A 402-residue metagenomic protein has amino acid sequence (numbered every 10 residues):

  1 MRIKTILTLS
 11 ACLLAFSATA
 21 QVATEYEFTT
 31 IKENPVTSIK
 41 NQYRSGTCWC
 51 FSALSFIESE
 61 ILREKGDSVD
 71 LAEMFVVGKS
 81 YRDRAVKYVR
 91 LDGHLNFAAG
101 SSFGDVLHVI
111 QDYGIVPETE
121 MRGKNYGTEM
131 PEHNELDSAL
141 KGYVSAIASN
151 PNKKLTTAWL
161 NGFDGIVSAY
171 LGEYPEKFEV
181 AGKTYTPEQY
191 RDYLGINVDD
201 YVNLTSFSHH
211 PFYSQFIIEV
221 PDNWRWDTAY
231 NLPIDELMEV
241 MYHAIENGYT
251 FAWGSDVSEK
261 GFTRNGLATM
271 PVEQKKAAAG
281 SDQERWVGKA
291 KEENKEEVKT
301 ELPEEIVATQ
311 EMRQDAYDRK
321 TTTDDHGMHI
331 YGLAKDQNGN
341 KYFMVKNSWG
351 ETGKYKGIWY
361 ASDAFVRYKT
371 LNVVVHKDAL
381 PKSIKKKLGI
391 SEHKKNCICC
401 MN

Functional and structural regions predicted by a protein language model:
M1-A23: Bacterial Sec-dependent N-terminal signal peptides
S10, G46, K395-I398: Secreted/extracellular small peptides and ectodomain modules produced from precursors
L13, S55, V257-S258: Short, glycine/serine-rich, charged loops/turns that create anion-binding and catalytic segments at active sites
A23-N223, D227-A252, G353-Y355: Active-site nucleophile-adjacent alpha helix/oxyanion-hole segment immediately C-terminal to the catalytic cysteine
N161-N402: Active-site signature of cysteine proteases
